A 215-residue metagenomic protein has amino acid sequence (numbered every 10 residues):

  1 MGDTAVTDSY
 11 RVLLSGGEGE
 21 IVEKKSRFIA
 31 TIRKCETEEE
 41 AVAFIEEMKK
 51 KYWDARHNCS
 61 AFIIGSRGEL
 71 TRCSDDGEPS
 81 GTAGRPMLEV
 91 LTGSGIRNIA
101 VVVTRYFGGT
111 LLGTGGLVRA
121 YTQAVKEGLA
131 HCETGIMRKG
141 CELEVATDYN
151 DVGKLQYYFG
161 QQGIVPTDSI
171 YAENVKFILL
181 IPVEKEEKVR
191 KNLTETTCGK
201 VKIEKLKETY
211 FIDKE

Functional and structural regions predicted by a protein language model:
M1-G81, E204-D213: C-terminal regulatory domains involved in ligand/effector binding and gene-expression control
A30-T31, C59-S60, N98-V101, E142 (+1 more regions): Structural motif
A83-H131: Active-site beta-strand/loop microenvironment that shapes enzyme catalytic pockets
E133-D151: Short glycine-/aliphatic-rich beta-strand segments at the starts of folded cytosolic domains
A146-I164: Short amphipathic alpha-helix segments
L155-G160, V189-T197: Short amphipathic alpha-helices in soluble, non-transmembrane regions that often serve as interface/regulatory elements
P166-I170, T197-D213: Conserved short beta-strand edge segments in small beta-sheet-based binding/regulatory domains
L179-K188: Terminal, non-globular segments
